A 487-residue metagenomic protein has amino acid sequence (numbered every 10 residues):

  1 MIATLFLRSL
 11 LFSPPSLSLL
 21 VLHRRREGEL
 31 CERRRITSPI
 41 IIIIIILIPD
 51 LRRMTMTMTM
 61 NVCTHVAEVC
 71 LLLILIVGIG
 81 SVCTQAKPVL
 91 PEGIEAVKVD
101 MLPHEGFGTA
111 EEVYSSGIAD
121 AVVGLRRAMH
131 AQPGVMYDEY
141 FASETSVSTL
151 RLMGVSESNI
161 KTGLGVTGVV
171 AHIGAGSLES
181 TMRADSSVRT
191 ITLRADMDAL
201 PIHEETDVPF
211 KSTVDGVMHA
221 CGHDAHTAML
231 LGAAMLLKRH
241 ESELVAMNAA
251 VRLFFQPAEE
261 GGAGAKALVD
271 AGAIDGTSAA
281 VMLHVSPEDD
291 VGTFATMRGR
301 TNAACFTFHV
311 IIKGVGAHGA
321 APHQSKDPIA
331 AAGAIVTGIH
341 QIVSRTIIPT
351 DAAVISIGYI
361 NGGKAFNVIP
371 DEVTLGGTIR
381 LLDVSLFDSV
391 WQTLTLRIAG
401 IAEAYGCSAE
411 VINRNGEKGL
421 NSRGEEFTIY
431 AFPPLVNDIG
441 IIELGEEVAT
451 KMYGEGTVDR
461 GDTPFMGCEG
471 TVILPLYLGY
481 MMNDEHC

Functional and structural regions predicted by a protein language model:
M1-S9, S13, R24, C31-I40 (+1 more regions): Classical eukaryotic N-terminal signal peptides for Sec-dependent ER targeting/secretion, especially the positively
L75-E92: N-terminal signal peptide
K87-H219, A228-A249: Acidic/His- and Gly-rich active-site-bordering loop/insert found across diverse amide/peptide-bond hydrolases
K87-L102, S158, A330-C487: Metal-dependent amide/peptide-bond hydrolase catalytic core, centered on the "pita-bread" metallohydrolase fold
R126, P133, L150, G154-V155 (+9 more regions): Structural signal for hydrophobic packing residues in well-ordered secondary-structure cores of soluble enzyme domains
M129, L193, H223, L268 (+4 more regions): Divalent metal-coordination and catalytic microenvironments
V169, A199-I202, T206-M218, D224-A225 (+2 more regions): Histidine/acidic-residue-rich, glycine-tolerant segments that coordinate divalent metal ions
